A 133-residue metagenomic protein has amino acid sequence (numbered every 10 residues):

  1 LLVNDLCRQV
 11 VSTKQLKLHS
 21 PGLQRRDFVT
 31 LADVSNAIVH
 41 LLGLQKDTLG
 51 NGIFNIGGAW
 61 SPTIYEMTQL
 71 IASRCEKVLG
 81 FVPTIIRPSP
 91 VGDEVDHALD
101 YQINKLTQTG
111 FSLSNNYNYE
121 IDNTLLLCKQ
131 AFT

Functional and structural regions predicted by a protein language model:
L1, R26-A32, P62, Y101 (+1 more regions): Residue-level signal for the nucleotide or nucleotide-sugar donor/cofactor binding architecture
L1-R26, L31-H40, I71-A72: NAD(P)-dependent short-chain dehydrogenase/reductase
N4, A32-S35, Q45, Y65 (+2 more regions): Residues in well-ordered alpha-helical elements
Q9-T13, L41-D47, T109, L127-A131: Generic structural signal for alpha-helix termini and adjacent loop/cap motifs
K17-H19, I38, Q45-A59, Y65-E66: A recurrent short beta-strand within the Rossmann-like NAD(P)-dependent oxidoreductase core
P21, N51-F54, Y65-T68, E76-A98: C-terminal "lid/loop" region of Rossmann-like NAD(P)-dependent oxidoreductases
T63-C75, E120-T124: PAPS/PAP-binding and catalytic site of the sulfotransferase fold
N104, Y117-T133: Amphipathic terminal alpha-helices
